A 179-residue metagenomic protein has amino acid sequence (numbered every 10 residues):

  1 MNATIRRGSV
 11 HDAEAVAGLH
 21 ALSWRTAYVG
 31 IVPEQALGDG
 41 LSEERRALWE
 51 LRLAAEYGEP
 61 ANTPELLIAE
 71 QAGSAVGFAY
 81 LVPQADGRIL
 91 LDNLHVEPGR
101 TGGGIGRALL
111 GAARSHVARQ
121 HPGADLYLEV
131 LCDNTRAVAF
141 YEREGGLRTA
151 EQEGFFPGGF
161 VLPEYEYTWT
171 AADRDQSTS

Functional and structural regions predicted by a protein language model:
A3, R7-H11, A17-G99, R107-H121 (+2 more regions): Acetyl-CoA-dependent GNAT
V76, G103-I105, G145, G158: Short glycine-rich loop/turn motifs that provide flexible caps or phosphate-binding loops at active sites
R88, G123-V138, R143-S179: C-terminal "cap" of GNAT-fold acetyltransferases
E97-G99, G103, C132-D133: Active-site acidic-Proline motif in GNAT/NAT acetyltransferases
